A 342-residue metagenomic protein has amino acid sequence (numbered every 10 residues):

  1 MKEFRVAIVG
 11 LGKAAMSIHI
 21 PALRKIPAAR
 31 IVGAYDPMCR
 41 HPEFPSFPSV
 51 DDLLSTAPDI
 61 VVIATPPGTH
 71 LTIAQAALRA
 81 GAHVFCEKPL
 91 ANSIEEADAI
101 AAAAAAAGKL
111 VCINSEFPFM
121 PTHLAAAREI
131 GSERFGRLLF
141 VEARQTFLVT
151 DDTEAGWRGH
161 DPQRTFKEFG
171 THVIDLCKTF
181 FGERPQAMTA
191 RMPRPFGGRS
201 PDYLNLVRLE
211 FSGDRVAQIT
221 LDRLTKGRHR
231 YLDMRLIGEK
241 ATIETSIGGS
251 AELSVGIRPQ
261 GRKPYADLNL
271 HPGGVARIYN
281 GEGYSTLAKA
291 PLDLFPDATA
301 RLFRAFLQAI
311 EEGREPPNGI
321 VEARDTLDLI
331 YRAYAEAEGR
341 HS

Functional and structural regions predicted by a protein language model:
M1, D52, I60-V62, K109 (+1 more regions): C-terminal helix-rich "cap/oligomerization" subdomain common to oxidoreductases
M1-P42: N-terminal Rossmann-like dinucleotide-binding module
P45-A103, A298: Beta-loop-alpha module in the N-terminal Rossmann-like domain of NAD(P)-dependent dehydrogenases, especially those
I63, C86, V111-I113, E142 (+1 more regions): Hydrophobic residues in well-ordered beta-strands that form the structural core
A99-F117, G136-E142: Rossmann-fold dehydrogenase core element
F117-R199: Predominantly a Rossmann-like dinucleotide-binding segment in NAD(P)-dependent oxidoreductases
I174-Q260, A300-E312, A333: Contiguous beta-strand/loop segments that form the cofactor/metal-binding neighborhood of enzyme cores
K240-P317, S342: C-terminal glycine/acidic-rich active-site capping loop/insertion
